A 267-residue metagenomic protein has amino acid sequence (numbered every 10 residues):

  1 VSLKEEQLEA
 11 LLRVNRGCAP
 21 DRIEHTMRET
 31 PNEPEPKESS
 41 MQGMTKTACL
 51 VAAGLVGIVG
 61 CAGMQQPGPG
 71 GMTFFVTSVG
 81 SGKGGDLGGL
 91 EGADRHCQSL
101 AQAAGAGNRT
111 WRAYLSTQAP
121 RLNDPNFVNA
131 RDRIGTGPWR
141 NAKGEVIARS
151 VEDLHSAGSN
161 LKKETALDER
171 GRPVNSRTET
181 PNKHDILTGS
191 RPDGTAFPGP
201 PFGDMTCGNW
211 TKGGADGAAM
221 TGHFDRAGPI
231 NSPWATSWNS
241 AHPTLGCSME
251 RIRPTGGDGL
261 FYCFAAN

Functional and structural regions predicted by a protein language model:
S2-Q7: Extreme N-terminal basic, low-complexity initiation segments that serve as generic localization/processing leaders
L8, R13-G17: Intrinsic disorder/low-complexity segments in short proteins, especially the signal peptide and propeptide regions
G17-S40: Short, Lys/Arg-enriched N-terminal segments with co-localized hydrophobic residues within the first ~10-30 amino acids
S39-V51: Bacterial N-terminal signal peptides that target proteins for export
C49-V59: Bacterial N-terminal signal peptides
A62-N267: Secreted/extracellular ectodomain signature
